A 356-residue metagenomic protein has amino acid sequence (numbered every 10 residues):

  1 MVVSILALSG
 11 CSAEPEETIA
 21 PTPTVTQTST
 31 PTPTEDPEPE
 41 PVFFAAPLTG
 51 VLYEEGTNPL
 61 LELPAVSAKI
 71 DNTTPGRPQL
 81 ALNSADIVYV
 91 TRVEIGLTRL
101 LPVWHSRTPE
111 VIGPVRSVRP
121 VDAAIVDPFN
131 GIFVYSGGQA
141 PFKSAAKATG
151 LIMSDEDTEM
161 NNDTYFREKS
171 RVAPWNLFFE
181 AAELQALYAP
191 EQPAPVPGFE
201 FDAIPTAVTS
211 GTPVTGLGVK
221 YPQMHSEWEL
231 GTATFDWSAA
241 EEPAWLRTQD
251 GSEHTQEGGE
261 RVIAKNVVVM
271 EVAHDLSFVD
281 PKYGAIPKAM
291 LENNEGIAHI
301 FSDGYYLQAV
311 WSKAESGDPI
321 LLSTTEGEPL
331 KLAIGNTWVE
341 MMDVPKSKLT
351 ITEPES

Functional and structural regions predicted by a protein language model:
M1-V3: Sec-dependent N-terminal signal peptides
A7-G10: C-terminal motif of bacterial Sec signal peptides marking the signal peptidase cleavage site
S12-E35: Short, low-complexity, disordered segments immediately C-terminal to signal peptides in bacterial exported proteins
E16-I19, D36-I87, E94-S356: A surface/extracellular/periplasmic glyco- and lipid-processing/surface-interacting theme
